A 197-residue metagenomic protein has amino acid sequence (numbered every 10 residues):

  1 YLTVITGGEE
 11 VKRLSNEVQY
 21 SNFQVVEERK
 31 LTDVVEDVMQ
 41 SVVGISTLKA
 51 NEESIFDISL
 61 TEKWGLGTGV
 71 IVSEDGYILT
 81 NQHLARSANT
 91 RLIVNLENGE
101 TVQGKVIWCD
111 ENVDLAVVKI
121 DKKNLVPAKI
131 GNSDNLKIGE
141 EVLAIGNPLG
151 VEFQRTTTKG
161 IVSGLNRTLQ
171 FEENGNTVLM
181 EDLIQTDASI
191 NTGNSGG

Functional and structural regions predicted by a protein language model:
L2-G197: Serine-dependent protease modules
